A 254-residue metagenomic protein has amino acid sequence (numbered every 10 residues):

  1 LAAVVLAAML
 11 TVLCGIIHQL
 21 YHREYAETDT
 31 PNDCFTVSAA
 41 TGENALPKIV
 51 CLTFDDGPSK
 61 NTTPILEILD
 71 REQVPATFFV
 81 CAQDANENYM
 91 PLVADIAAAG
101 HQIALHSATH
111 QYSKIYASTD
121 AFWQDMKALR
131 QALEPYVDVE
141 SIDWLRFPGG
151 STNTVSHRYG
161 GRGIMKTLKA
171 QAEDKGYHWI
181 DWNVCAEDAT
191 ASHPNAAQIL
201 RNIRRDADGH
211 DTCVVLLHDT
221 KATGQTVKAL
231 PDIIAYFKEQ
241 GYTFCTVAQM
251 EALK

Functional and structural regions predicted by a protein language model:
L1-C51, E67-A76, P135, N183 (+1 more regions): Terminal accessory/targeting
A2-A3, A99, K175: Short secondary-structure boundary micro-motifs
H22-I142, A252-L253: Active-site beta->alpha N-cap acidic-glycine motif
H110-L216, T220-K238, Y242-T243, Q249-L253: Catalytic domains of cell-wall/extracellular-matrix polysaccharide-remodeling enzymes, centered on de-N-acetylation
